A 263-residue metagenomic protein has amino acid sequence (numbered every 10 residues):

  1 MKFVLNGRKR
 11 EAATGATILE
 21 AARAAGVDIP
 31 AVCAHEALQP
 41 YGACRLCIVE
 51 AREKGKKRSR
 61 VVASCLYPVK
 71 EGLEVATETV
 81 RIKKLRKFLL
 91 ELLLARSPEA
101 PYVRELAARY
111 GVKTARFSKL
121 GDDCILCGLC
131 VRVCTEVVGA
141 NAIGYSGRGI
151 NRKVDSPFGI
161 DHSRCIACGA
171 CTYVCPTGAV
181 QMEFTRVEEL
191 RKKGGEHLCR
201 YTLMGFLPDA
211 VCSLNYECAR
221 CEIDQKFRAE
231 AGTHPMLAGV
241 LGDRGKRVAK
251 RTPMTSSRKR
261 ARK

Functional and structural regions predicted by a protein language model:
M1-K2: Extreme N-terminal starter segment of soluble prokaryotic enzymes
R8-K9, M204-F206: Short polar catalytic/cofactor-binding loops
R10-V61, K70: N-terminal cofactor/phosphate-binding cores enriched in small/glycine residues, especially glycine-rich loops such as
R45, K56-A167, Y173, G178-L203 (+2 more regions): Fe-S ferredoxin-like electron-transfer domains and their immediately adjacent linker/connector regions across
L89, R260-R262: ABC transporter nucleotide-binding domains
